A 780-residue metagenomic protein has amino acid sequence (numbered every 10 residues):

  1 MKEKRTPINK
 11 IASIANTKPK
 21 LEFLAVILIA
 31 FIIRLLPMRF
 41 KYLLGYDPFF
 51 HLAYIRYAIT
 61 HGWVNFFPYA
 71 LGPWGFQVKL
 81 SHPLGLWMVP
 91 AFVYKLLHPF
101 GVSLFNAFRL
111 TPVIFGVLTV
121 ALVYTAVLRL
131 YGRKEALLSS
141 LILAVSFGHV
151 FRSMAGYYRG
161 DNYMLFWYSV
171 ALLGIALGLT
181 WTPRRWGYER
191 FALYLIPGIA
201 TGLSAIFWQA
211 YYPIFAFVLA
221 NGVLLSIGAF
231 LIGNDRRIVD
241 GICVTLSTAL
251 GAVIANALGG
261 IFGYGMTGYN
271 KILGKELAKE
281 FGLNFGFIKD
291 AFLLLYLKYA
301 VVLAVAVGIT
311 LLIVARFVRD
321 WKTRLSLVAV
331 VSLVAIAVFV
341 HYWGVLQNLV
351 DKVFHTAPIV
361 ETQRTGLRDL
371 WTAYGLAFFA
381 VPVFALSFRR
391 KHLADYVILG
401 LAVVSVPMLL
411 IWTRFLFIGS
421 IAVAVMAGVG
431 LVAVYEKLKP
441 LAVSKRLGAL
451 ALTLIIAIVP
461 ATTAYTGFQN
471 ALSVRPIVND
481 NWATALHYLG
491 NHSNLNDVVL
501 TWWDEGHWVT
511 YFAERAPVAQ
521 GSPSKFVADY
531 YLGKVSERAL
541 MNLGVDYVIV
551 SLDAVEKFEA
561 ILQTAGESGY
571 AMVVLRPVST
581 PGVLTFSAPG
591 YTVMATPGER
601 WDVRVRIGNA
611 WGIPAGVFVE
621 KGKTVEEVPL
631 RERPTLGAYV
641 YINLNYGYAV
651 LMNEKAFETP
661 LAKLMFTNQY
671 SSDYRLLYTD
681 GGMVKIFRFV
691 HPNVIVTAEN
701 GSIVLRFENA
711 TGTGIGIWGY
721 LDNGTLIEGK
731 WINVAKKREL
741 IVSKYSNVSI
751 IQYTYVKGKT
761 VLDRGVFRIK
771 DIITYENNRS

Functional and structural regions predicted by a protein language model:
M1-M38, Y46, L137, G308-S332 (+2 more regions): Start-transfer (signal-anchor) and selected internal transmembrane alpha helices of multi-pass inner/ER membrane
K2-R5, F115-A121, K391, L441-A451 (+6 more regions): Extracytoplasmic
N16-P48, A53, T60-F66, L141-V145 (+3 more regions): Transmembrane signal-anchor helices characteristic of membrane glycosylation enzymes that use polyprenol
I33-S169, G174-L177, Y212: Active-site lumenal/periplasmic loops and adjacent helix-entry segments of GT-C-fold, multi-pass membrane
R56, L122, Y163-P183, P197-T201 (+2 more regions): Specific aromatic-rich, kink-prone transmembrane helix
L177, W181-G202, R236-L250, Y396-G400: Short hydrophobic alpha-helices at membrane interfaces in multi-pass membrane enzymes
K289-V314, S326, V330-R390, A394-V397: Alpha-helical transmembrane segments at the extracellular/periplasmic loop-to-helix junctions of multi-pass membrane
F378, Y396-L399, V404-A442, R446: Hydrophobic/aromatic-rich transmembrane helices and adjacent perimembrane loops
